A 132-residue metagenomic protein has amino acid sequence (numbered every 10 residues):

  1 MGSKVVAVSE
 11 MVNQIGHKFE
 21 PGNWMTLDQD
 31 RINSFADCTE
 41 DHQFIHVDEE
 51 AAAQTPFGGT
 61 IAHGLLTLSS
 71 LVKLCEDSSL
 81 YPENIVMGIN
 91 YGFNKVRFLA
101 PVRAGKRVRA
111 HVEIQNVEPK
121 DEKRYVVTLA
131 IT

Functional and structural regions predicted by a protein language model:
M1-Q14, P101-T132: HotDog/MaoC-like acyl-thioester-processing domains
G2-A62: Catalytic strand-loop segment that frames the active site of acyl-thioester-processing enzymes
P21-N23, R31, D41, I85-N94 (+2 more regions): A generic structural signal for short beta-strands and their flanking turns/coil linkers
N33-A36, L68-V72: Predominant activation on well-ordered alpha-helical scaffold segments within soluble catalytic domains
P56-G59, S69-H111: Hydrophobic beta-strand-centered segment that forms part of the acyl-chain substrate-binding groove
L65-L68, V126: Core FKBP-type peptidyl-prolyl cis-trans isomerase
